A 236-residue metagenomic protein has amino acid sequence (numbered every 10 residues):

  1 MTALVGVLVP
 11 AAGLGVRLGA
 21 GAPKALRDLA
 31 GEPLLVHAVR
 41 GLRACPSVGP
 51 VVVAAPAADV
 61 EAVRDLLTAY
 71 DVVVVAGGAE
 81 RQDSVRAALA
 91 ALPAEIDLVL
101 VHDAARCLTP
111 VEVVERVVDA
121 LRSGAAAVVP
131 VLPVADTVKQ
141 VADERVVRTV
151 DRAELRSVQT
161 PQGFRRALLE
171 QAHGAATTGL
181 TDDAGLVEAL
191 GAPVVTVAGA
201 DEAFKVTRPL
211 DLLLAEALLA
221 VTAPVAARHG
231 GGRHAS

Functional and structural regions predicted by a protein language model:
M1-V60: N-terminal glycine-rich phosphate-binding loop and ensuing alpha1 helix
M1-V7, A12, D182-A184, D201 (+1 more regions): SAM-dependent methyltransferases
T2-A3, L92-D97, R122-G124: Glycine-rich phosphate-binding loop signature in dinucleotide/nucleotide-binding domains
V9, L35, A88, H102-D103 (+3 more regions): Residue-level signal for inorganic ion chemistry
S47-V52, A126, D201-A203: Short active-site oxyanion
V48, I96, G124-A127, A192 (+1 more regions): Short, high-confidence coil segments that cap the C-terminus of an alpha-helix and link into the following beta-strand
L67-V99: Short phosphate-binding loop-to-helix
T109-V197, R233-S236: Conserved core of the sugar-phosphate nucleotidyltransferase
